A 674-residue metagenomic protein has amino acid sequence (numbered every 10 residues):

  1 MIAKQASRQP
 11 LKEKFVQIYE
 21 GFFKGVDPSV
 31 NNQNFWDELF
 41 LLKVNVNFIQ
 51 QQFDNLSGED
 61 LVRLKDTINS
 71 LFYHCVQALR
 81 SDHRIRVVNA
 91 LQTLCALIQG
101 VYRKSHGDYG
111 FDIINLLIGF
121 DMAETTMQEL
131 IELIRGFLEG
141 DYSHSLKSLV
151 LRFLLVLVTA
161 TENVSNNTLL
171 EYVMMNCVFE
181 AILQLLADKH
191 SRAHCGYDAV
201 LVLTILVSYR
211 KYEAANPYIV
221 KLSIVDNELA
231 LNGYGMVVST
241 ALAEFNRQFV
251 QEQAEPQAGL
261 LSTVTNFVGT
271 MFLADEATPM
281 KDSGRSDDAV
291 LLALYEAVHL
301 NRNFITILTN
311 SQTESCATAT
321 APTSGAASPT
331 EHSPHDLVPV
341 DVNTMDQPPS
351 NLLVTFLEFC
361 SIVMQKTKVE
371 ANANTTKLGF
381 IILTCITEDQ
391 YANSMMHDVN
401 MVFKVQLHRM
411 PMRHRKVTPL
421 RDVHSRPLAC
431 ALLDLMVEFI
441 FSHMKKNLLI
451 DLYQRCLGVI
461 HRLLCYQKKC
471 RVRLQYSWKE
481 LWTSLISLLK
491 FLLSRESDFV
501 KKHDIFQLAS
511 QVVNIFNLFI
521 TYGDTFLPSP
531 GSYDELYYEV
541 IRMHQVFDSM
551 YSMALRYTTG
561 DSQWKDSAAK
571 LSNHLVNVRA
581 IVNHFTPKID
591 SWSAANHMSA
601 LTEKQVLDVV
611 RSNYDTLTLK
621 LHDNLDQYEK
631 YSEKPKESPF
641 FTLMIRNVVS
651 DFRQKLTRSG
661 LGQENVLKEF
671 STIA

Functional and structural regions predicted by a protein language model:
I2, R103, G107-F111, E162-T387 (+1 more regions): Alpha-helical repeat/alpha-solenoid scaffolds of the HEAT/ARM/MIF4G superfamily and closely related elongated all-alpha
I2-Q251, E255: Long amphipathic alpha-helical scaffold regions
Q5-F23, V30, V62, N69 (+4 more regions): Charge-rich, low-complexity intrinsically disordered regions
F22-G25, Y73-V87, E132-S145, A181-A193 (+9 more regions): Helix-loop junctions that connect tandem helical modules in alpha-solenoid scaffolds
V87, S143, K147, R192-G196 (+8 more regions): Residue-level detector of extended alpha-helical repeat arrays and alpha-solenoid scaffolds
N89, E129, L149, C177 (+6 more regions): Charged catalytic carboxylate motif
A90-V101, V150-E162, A199-K211, L294-V298 (+4 more regions): Hydrophobic residues within the alpha-helices of tandem HEAT/HEAT-like
V340-S361, T367-E370, N374-A674: Eukaryotic scaffolding regions of large macromolecular assemblies
